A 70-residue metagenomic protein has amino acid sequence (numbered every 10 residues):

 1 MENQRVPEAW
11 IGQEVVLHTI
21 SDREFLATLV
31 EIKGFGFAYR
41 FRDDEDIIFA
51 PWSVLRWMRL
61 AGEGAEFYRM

Functional and structural regions predicted by a protein language model:
M1-M70: Conserved RNA-binding domains used in RNP assembly and mRNA/RNA metabolism
